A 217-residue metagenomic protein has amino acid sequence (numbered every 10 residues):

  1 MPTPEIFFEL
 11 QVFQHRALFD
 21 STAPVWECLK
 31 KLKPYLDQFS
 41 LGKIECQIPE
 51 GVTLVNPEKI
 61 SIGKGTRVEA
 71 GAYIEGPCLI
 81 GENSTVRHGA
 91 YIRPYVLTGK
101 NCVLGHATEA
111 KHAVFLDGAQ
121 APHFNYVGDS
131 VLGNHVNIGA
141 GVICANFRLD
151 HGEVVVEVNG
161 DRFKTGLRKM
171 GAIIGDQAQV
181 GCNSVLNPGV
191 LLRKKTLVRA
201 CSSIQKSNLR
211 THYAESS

Functional and structural regions predicted by a protein language model:
M1-G51, V190, K195, C201 (+2 more regions): Terminal amphipathic alpha-helical/low-complexity segments used for targeting or macromolecular assembly
M1-T3, N56-P57, Y73-E75, T85-V86 (+5 more regions): Short, flexible segments with low predicted structural confidence
R16, H106, H112-G118, P122-S217: Glycine-rich hexapeptide-repeat left-handed beta-helix
K31-E82: Long amphipathic N-terminal alpha/beta scaffold segment
G51, G71, G89, D176 (+1 more regions): Fold-independent oxyanion-binding glycine-rich loops and adjacent beta-strand/coil segments at enzyme active sites
K59-S61, L79, L97, V131 (+2 more regions): Residue-level "contact hotspot" at macromolecular interaction interfaces
V68-A70, I74-L79, S84-V114, G118-H123 (+3 more regions): Extended, compositionally simple hydrophobic/Ser/Thr-rich segments that build repetitive fibrous architectures
